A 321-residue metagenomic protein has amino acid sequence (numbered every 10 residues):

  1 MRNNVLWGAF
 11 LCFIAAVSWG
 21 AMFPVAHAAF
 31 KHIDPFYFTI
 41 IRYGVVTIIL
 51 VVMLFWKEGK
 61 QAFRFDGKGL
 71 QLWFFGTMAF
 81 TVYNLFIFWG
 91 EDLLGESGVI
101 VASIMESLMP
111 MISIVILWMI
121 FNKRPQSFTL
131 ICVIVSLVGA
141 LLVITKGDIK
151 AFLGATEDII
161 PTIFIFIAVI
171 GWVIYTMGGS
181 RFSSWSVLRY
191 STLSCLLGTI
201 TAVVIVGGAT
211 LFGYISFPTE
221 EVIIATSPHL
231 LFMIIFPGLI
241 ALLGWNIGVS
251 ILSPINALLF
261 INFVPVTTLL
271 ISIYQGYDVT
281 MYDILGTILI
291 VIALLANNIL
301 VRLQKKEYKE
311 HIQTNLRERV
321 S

Functional and structural regions predicted by a protein language model:
M1-I40, A151-R181, V204, T268-I271 (+1 more regions): Glycine-/small-residue-enriched transmembrane alpha-helix faces in small-molecule transporters and effluxers
L6-L11, Y37-V52, W56, Q71-F74 (+5 more regions): Hydrophobic alpha-helical transmembrane segments of multi-pass integral membrane proteins, especially transporters
V17-G20, P24, V51, T77-T81 (+8 more regions): Hydrophobic/small/kink-forming positions within alpha-helical transmembrane segments of polytopic membrane proteins
A21, A28, H32, T47-D66 (+4 more regions): Membrane-interface helix-cap regions at the ends of transmembrane helices in multi-pass membrane proteins
M22, F55-I100, L142, M233-L252: Specific transmembrane alpha-helical segments of multi-pass solute transporters/efflux pumps, especially DMT/EamA
Y37-I48, I87-R124, P254-S272: Specific alpha-helical transmembrane segments that line the substrate/conduction pathway and gating interfaces
Y43, K123, S127, T226-P228 (+1 more regions): C-terminal-most transmembrane helix of multi-pass membrane proteins
F63-D66, I100-E106, N122-L142, A155-P161 (+1 more regions): Loop-to-transmembrane alpha-helix entry segments
